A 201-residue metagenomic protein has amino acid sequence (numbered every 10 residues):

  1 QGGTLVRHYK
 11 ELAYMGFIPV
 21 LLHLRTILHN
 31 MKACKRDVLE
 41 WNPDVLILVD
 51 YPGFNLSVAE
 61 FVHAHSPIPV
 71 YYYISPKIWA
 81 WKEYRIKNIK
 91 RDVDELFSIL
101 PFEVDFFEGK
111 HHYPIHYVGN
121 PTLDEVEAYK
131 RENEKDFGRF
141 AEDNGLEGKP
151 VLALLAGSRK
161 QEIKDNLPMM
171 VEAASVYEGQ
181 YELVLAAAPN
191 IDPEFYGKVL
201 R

Functional and structural regions predicted by a protein language model:
Q1-A141, L155-E162, Y177, N190-I191: Active-site and donor-binding regions of nucleotide-sugar-utilizing enzymes
L48, L152, V184-A186: Short beta-strand segments at enzyme active-site cores
K135, D165-M169, E194: Conserved active-site and cofactor/substrate-binding residues in soluble primary-metabolism enzymes
L146-A153, Y181-E182: Charged active-site motifs of nucleotide-sugar-dependent glycosyltransferases
S158-A186: Conserved catalytic-core segment of nucleotide-activated headgroup transferases in glycan assembly
G197-R201: Nucleotide-activated donor-binding/catalytic signature segment of Leloir-type glycosyltransferases, i.e., the conserved
